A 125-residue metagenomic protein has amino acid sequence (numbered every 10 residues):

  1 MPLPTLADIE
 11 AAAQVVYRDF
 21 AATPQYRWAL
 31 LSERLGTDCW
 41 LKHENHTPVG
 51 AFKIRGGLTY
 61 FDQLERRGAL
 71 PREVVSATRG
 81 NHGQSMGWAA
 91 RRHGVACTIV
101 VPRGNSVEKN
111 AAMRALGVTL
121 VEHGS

Functional and structural regions predicted by a protein language model:
M1-S125: PLP-dependent amino-acid enzyme catalytic core
